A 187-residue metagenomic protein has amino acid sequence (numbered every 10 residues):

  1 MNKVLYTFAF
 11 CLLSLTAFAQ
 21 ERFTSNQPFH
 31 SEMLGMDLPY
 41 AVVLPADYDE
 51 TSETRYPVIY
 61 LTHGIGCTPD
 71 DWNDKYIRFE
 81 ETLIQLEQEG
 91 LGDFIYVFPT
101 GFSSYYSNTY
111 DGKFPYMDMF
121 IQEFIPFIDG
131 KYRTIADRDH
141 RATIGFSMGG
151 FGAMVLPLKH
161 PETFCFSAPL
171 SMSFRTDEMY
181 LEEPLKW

Functional and structural regions predicted by a protein language model:
M1, F18-E21: Basic/polar N-terminal segments that are highly enriched at the extreme N-terminus, encompassing both cleavable
N2-F10: Sec-dependent signal peptide recognition, specifically the positively charged N-region followed immediately by
F10-A19: Hydrophobic h-region of N-terminal signal peptides that target proteins for export in Gram-negative bacteria
Q20-W187: Non-catalytic cap/lid and distal C-terminal segments of serine-dependent acyl enzymes
